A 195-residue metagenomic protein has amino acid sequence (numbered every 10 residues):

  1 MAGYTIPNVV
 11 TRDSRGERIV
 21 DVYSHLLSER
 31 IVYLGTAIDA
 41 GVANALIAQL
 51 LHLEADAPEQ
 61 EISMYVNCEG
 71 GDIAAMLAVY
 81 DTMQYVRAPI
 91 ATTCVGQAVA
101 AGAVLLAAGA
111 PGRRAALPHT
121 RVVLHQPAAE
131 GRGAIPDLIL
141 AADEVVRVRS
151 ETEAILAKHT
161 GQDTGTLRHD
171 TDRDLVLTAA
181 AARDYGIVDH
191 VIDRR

Functional and structural regions predicted by a protein language model:
M1-R195: Terminal-region recognition feature
